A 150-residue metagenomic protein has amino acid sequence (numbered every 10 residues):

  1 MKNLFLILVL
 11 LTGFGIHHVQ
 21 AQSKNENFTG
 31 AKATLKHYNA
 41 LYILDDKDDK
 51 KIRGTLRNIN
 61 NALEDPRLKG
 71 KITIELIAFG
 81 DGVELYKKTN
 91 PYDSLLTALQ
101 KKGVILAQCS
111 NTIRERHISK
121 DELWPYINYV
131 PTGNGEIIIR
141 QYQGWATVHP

Functional and structural regions predicted by a protein language model:
M1-K24: Bacterial Sec-dependent N-terminal signal peptides
G15, L68-G70, Q100, L123: Short, structurally constrained coil/turn elements that cap an alpha-helix or connect an alpha-helix to the following
S23-T73: N-terminal secretory signal peptides
A40-I43, E75-A78, I105-Q108, H149: Structural recognition of the beta-strand scaffold that forms the well-ordered cores of secreted hydrolase catalytic
K47, F79-G82, N111: Solvent-exposed coil/turn segments that connect beta secondary-structure elements in extracytoplasmic/periplasmic
I52, K88-T89: A conditional alpha-helix N-cap/helix-loop micro-motif detector
T73-Y86: Acidic helix-start/capping segments at beta-turn-to-alpha-helix junctions
T89-P150: A cross-taxonomic marker for long C-terminal extensions/tails that follow the last structured domain
